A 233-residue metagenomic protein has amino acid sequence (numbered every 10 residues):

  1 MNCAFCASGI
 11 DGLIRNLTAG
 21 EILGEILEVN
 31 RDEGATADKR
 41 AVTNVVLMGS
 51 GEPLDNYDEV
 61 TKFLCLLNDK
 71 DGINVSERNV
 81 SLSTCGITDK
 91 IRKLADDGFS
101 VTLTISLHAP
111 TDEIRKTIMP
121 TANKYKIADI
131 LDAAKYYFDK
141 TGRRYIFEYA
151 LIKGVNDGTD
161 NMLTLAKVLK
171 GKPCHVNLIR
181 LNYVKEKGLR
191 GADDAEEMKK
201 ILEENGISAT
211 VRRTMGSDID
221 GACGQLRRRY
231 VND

Functional and structural regions predicted by a protein language model:
M1, I10, S50-E52, I87 (+2 more regions): Gly/Ser/Thr-rich helix-start
M1-E21, A35: Canonical Radical SAM [4Fe-4S] cluster-binding loop centered on the CxxxCxxC motif and its immediate flanking residues
A4-S8, G158, K167, R229-V231: Amphipathic, soluble alpha/beta structural segments
N30-N205, A209: Conserved AdoMet/S-adenosylmethionine-binding subsite of the radical SAM
Y183-K187, T214-G221: Short proline/glycine- and acidic-rich turn/helix-capping motifs at secondary-structure junctions
E204, G216-D233: Radical SAM enzyme core and accessory elements
A209-T210, G224: Short alpha-helical segments used as structural interaction elements across diverse proteins
